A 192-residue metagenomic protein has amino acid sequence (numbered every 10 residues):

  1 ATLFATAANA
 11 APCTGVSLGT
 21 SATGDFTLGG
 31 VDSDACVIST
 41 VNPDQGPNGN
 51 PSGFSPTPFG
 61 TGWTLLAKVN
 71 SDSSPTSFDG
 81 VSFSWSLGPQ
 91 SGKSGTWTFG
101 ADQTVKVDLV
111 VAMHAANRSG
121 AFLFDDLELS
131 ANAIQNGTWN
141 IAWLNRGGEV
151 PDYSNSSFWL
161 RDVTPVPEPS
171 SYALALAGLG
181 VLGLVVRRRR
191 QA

Functional and structural regions predicted by a protein language model:
A1, T6-A11, L160-V185: Short, threonine-centered small-residue motifs that mark membrane-proximal processing/anchoring sites and TM-junction
A11-V163: Extracellular or exported targeting regions of proteins
L184-A192: C-terminal membrane-anchoring or membrane-association module
